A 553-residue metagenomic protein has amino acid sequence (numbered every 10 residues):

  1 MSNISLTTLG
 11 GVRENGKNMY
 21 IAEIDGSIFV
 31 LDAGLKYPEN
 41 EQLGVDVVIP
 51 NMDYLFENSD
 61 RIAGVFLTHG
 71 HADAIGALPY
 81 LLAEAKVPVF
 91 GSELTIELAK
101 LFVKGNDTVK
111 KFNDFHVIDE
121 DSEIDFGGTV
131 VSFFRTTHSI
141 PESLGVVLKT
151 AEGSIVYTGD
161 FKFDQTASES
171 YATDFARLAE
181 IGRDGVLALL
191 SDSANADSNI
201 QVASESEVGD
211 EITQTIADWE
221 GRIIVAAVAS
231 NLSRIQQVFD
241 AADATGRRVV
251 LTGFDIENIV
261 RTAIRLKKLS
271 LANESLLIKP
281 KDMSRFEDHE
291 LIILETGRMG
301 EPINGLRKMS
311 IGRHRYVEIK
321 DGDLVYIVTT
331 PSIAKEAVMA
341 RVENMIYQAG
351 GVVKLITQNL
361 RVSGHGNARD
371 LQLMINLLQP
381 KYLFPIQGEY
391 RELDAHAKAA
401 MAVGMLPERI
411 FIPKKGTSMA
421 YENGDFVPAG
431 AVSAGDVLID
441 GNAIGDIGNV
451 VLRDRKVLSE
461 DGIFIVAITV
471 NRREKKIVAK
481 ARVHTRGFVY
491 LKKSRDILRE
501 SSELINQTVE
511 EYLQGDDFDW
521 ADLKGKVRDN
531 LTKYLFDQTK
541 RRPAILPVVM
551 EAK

Functional and structural regions predicted by a protein language model:
M1-F66, H71-R285, N304-R315, A337-A340: His/Asp/Glu-rich metal-coordinating catalytic cores of metallo-dependent phosphodiesterases/hydrolases acting on
V12, K36-N40, G44, R61-I62 (+3 more regions): A glycine- and charged-residue-rich anion-binding loop/surface
D60, T129, R183-D184, D288 (+4 more regions): Structured loop/turn residues at beta-strand edges in well-structured enzyme cores
V103, A400, L535: Conserved hydrophobic residues forming the short capping helix/wall of the S-adenosyl-L-methionine
D119, K414, R541-I545: Short Gly/Ser/Thr- and Asp/Glu-enriched loop/turn motifs at secondary-structure junctions
G128, S143-G145, I463-I465, I545-P547: Broad gene-expression machinery/nucleic-acid interaction feature
D197-V328, S332-D516, K524, D529: Hard-cation-handling environments
D516-K553: C-terminal tails and terminal domains of large nucleic-acid-associated and other macromolecular-machine proteins
